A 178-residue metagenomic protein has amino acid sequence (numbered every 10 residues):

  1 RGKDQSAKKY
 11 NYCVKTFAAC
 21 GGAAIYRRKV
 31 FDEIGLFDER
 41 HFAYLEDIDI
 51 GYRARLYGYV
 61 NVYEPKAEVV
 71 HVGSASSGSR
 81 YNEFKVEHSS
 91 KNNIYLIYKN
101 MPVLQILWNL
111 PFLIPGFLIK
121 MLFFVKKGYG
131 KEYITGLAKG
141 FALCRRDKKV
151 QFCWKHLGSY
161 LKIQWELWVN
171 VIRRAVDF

Functional and structural regions predicted by a protein language model:
R1-F42, I48, Y57: Acidic/His-rich active-site region of diverse nucleotide-sugar glycosyltransferases
I25, A43-L45, G51, V60-P65 (+2 more regions): Conserved active-site beta-strand element of glycosyltransferases/polysaccharide synthases
I50-G51, N93: Short, hydrophobic alpha-helical packing/hinge segments within bilobed ligand-binding/sensory domains
V62, E83-H88, R174-F178: Membrane-proximal envelope and lipid/glycan-remodeling enzymes
V70-K91, F124-E132: Nucleotide-sugar-dependent glycosyltransferase catalytic core
L96-I97: Short alpha-helical functional segments enriched in proximate histidine and acidic residues
I106-F178: Non-catalytic, C-terminal membrane-associated alpha-helical segments of glycosyltransferases
